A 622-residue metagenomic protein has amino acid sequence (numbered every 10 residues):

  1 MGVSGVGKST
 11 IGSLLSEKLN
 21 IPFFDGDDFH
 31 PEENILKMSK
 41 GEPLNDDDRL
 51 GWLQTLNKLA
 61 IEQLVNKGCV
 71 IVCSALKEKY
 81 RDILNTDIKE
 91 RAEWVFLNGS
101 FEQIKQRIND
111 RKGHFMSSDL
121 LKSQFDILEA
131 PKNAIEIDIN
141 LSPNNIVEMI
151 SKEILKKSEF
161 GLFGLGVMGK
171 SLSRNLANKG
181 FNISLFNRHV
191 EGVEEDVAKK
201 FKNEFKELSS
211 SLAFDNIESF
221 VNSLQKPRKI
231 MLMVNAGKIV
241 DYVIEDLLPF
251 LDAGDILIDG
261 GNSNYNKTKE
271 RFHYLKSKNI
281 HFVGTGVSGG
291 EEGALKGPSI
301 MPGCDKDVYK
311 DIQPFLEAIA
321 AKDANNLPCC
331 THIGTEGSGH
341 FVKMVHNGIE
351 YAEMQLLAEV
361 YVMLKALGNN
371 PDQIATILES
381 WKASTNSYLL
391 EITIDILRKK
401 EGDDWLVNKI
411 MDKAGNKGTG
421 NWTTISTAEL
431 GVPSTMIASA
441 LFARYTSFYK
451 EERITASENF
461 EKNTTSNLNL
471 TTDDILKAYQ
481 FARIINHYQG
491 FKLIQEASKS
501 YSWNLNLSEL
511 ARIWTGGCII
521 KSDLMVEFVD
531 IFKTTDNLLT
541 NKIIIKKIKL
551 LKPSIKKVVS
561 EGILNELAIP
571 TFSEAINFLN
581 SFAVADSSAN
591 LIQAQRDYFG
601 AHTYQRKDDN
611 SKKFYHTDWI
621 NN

Functional and structural regions predicted by a protein language model:
M1-G5, T10-S16, K156-D215, S219-N222 (+4 more regions): NAD(P)+-binding Rossmann beta1-loop-alpha1 motif at the extreme N-terminus of oxidoreductases
S13-T55: Conserved substrate/cofactor phosphate-moiety recognition/catalytic segment in nucleotide-dependent phosphotransferases
D47-K89, L97: Glycine-rich phosphate-binding loop used to anchor ATP phosphates in small-molecule kinases, encompassing both
I88-R107: Conserved phosphate-donor/acceptor-positioning beta-strand/loop module used by diverse small-molecule
N109-M149: Small-molecule kinase domains that catalyze NTP-dependent phosphoryl transfer to phosphate-bearing small molecules
D241-V243, A253, I258-D259, S263-A375 (+3 more regions): Rossmann-fold dinucleotide-binding core
H340, K365-N369, T376, S384-I484 (+1 more regions): Interdomain hinge/lid region at the active-site interface of Rossmann-like NAD(P)-dependent oxidoreductases
W381-K382, S498-D530: Small-residue-rich helix-loop
